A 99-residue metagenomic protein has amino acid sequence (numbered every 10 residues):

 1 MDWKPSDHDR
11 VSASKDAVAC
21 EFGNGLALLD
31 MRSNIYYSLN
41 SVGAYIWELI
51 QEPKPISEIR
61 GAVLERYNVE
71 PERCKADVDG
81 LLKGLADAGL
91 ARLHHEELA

Functional and structural regions predicted by a protein language model:
M1-L26: Long, low-complexity, charged/polar intrinsically disordered regions in eukaryotic proteins
A19, L29-D30, I56: Compact, glycine-rich, soluble single-domain proteins
F22, I35-A99: Long, charge-rich, low-complexity alpha-helical segments
